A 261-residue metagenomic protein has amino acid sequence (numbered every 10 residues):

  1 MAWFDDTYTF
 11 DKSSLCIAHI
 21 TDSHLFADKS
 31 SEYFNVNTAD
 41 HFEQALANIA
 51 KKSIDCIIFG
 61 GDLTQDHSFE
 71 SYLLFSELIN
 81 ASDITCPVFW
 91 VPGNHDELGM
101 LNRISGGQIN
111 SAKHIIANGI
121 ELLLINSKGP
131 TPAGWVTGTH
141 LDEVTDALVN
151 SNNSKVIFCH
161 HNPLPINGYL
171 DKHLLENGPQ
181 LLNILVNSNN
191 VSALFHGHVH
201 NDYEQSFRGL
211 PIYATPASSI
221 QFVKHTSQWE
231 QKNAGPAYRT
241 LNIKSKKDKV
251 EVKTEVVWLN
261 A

Functional and structural regions predicted by a protein language model:
M1-L74, I166: N-terminal active-site segment of His-dependent metallophosphoesterases
A2-D5, V36, I184, S206-A261: Binuclear metal-dependent phosphoesterase catalytic core
S14-A27, G119-G129, V156-F158, P211-P216 (+1 more regions): Active-site-proximal beta-strand elements of phosphoester/diester hydrolases
T21-D40, D66-H67, E97-Q108, P130-G138 (+1 more regions): Acidic/histidine-rich helix-loop elements that form or flank divalent-metal/phosphate-binding sites at the catalytic
D22, G61-D62, G93, H160 (+1 more regions): Active-site glycine-centered loops adjacent to acidic/histidine catalytic or metal-binding residues that shape
S30, G60-N80, E97-N110, G168-L170 (+1 more regions): Metal-dependent catalytic neighborhoods of phosphoester/phosphodiester hydrolases
A45-C56, A133-P211, V250: His/acidic metal-ligating clusters that form di-metal
E70-I84, L175-N183, L210-S218: Short, electropositive alpha-helical surface patch
